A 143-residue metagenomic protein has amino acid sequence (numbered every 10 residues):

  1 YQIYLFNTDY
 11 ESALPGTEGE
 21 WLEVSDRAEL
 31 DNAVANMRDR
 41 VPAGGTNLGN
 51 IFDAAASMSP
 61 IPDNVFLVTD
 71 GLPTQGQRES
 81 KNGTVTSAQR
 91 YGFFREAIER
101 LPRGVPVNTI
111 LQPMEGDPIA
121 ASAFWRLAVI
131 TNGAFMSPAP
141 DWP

Functional and structural regions predicted by a protein language model:
Y1-E20, I51-F52, A56, I61-T69 (+1 more regions): Von Willebrand factor
Y4-P15, A28-E29, A33, R38 (+2 more regions): Divalent-cation-coordinating short motifs within acidic/hydroxyl- or histidine-rich contexts, strongest in von
N7-S12, P42-G45, G71-Q75, Q112-P118 (+1 more regions): Solvent-exposed loop/turn segments at secondary-structure junctions within structured extracellular/periplasmic domains
T17-D26, V129-T131: Acidic, Ser/Thr-rich peripheral helices and adjacent loops at domain boundaries
S25, E29, D39-N47, S57-P60 (+2 more regions): Extracytoplasmic/periplasmic, Sec-exported soluble proteins
R27-V34, G45-D53, Y91-R95, A121-A128: Extracytoplasmic/secreted envelope proteins and their assembly/folding machinery, especially bacterial periplasmic
A35-P42, D53-I61, P73, E99-P102 (+1 more regions): Sec-exported extracytoplasmic/periplasmic mature domains
G71-I130, M136-P138: VWA/integrin I-like adhesion module and closely mimicked acidic/polar interface patches used
